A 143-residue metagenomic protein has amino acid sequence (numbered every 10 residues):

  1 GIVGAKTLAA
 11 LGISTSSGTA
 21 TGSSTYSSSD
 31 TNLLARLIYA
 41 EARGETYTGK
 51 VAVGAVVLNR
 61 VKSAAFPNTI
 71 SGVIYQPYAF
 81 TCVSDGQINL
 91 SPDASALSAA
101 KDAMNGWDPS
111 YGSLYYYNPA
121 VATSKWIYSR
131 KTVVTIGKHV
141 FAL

Functional and structural regions predicted by a protein language model:
L8: Short, well-ordered surface patches within globular domains
T15: Terminal recognition/anchoring or ligand-binding modules at protein termini
G18-S23: Active-site helix-to-loop segments that bind/position phosphate- or nucleotide-bearing substrates and donors across
T25-L143: Bacterial extracytoplasmic/cell-wall-associated proteins, especially those involved in peptidoglycan
